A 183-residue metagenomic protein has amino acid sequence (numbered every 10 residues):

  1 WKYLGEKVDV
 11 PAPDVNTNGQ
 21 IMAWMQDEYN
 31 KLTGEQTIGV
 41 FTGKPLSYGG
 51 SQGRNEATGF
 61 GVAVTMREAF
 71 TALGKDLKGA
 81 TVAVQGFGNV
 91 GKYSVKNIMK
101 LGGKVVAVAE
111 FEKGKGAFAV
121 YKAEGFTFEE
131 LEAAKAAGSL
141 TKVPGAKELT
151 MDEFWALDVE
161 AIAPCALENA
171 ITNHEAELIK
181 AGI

Functional and structural regions predicted by a protein language model:
W1-G50: N-terminal ligand-binding/catalytic initiation module
K2-E6, A109, E177-K180: Short acidic (Asp/Glu) and glycine-rich catalytic loops that position anionic groups and cofactors
V8-V10, I38, P45, T81 (+3 more regions): Structural motif
V15, V84, P164-C165: Active-site-adjacent beta-strand anchor residues
A23, K92, N173-H174: Alpha-helical elements of the RecA-like P-loop NTPase motor core of helicases
T42-P45, G50-A156: Glycine-rich phosphate/diphosphate-binding loop of Rossmann-like nucleotide-binding domains
A161-I183: ADP-ribose/adenylate-binding Rossmann-like module
